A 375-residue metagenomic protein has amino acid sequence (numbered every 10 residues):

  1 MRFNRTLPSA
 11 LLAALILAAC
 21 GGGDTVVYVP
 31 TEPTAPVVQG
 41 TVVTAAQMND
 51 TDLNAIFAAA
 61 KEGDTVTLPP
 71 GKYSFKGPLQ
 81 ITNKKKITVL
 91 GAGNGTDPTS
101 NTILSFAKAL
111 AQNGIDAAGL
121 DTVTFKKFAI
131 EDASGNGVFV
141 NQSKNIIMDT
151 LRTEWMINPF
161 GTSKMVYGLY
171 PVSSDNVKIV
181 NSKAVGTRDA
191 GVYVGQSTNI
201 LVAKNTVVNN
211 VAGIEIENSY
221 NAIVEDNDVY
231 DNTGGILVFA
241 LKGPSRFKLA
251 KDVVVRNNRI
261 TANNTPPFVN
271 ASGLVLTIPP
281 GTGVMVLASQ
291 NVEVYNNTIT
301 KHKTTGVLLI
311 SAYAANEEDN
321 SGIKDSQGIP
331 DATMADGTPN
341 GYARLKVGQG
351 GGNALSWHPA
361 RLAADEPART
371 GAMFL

Functional and structural regions predicted by a protein language model:
M1-S9: Bacterial N-terminal signal peptides that target proteins for export
I16-A19: C-terminal motif of bacterial Sec signal peptides marking the signal peptidase cleavage site
G21-D24: Bacterial signal peptide processing site
G40-T67: Acidic Gly/Asp/Thr-rich repetitive segments characteristic of extracellular carbohydrate-active and adhesion proteins
V42-T51, N83-S134, I157: Right-handed parallel beta-helix/beta-spiral solenoid domain characteristic of secreted/periplasmic
L53-A59, S74-N83, F139-Q142, D226-N227 (+2 more regions): Short, T/G/N/S-enriched strand-turn elements that build extracellular solenoid repeat scaffolds
L53-N54, K76, S105-D116, D132-F139 (+8 more regions): Extracellular beta-strand/beta-solenoid scaffold signature
K86, L90-A92, D121-D132, K144-N158 (+7 more regions): Right-handed parallel beta-helix
